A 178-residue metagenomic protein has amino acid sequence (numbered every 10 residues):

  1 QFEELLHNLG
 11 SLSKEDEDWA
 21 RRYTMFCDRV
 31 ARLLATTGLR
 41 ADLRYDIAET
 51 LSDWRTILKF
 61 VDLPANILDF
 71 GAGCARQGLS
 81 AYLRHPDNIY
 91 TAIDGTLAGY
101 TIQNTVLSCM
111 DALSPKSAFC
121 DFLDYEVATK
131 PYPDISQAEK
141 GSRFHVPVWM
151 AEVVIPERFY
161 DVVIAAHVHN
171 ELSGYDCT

Functional and structural regions predicted by a protein language model:
Q1-A48, P133: N-terminal accessory regions of S-adenosyl-L-methionine
I47-P64: Conserved alpha-helix/loop element of class I SAM-dependent methyltransferases that forms part of the SAM/SAH-binding
P64-G73: Conserved class I S-adenosyl-L-methionine
C74-P86: Conserved SAM-binding loop of SAM-dependent methyltransferases across substrates and taxa, primarily the Class I
I89-D94: Conserved SAM-binding motif I beta-strand of class I
L107-I155: S-adenosyl-L-methionine
V153-V163: A short acidic, Gly/Pro-enriched loop at the edge of an enzyme's catalytic core that lines a small-molecule cofactor
E171-T178: A short, conserved alpha-helix within the catalytic core of class I
